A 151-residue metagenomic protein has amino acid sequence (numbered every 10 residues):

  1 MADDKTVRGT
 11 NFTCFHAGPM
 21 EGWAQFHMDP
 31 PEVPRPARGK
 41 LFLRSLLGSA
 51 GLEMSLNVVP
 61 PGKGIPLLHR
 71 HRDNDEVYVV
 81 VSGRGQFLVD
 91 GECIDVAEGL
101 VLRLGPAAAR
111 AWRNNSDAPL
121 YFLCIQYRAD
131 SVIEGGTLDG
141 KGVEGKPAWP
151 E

Functional and structural regions predicted by a protein language model:
M1-G51, I133-E151: A short, N-terminal "cap"/entry segment at the start of jelly-roll beta-barrel domains of the cupin/DSBH fold
P36-F42, S55-H71: Conserved short histidine dyad/triad with adjacent acidic residue
G48-L52, P60-G64, R84, R128-S131: Short, charged/polar surface micro-motifs in flexible loops or helix N-caps
L52, N57, E92-I94: Well-ordered beta-strand scaffold positions
S55-N57, Y78, L123: Conserved hydrophobic/aromatic positions in well-ordered beta-strands
D73-D75, V79-G85, D90: Glycine- and acidic-residue-biased ligand/ion/polar-headgroup-sensing regions
Q86, P106-V132: Ligand-binding loop in jelly-roll beta-barrel domains
G91-A107: Short acidic-glycine-tyrosine-enriched beta hairpin
